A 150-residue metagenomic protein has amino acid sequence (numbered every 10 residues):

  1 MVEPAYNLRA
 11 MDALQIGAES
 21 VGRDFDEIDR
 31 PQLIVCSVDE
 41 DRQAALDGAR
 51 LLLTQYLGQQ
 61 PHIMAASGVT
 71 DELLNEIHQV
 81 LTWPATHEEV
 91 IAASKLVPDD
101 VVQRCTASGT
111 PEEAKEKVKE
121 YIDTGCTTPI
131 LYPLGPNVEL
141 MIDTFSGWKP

Functional and structural regions predicted by a protein language model:
M1-P150: Active-site-adjacent structural elements that line small-molecule/cofactor binding pockets in enzymes
